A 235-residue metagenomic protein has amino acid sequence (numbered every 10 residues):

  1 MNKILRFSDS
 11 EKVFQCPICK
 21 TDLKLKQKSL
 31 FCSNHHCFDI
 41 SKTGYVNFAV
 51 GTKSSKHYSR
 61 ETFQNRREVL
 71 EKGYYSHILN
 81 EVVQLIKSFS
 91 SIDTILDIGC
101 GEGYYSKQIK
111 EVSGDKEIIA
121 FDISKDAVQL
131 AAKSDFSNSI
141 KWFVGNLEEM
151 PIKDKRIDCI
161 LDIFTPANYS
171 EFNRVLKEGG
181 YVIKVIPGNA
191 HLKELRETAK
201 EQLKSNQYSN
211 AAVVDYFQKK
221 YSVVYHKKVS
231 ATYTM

Functional and structural regions predicted by a protein language model:
M1-S55: N-terminal auxiliary segments of SAM/dcSAM-dependent transferases
S55-H77: Class I SAM-dependent methyltransferase Rossmann-like catalytic core, especially the SAM/SAH-binding loop
G73-S91: Conserved alpha-helix/loop element of class I SAM-dependent methyltransferases that forms part of the SAM/SAH-binding
T94-D97, E102-E149: Class I SAM-dependent methyltransferase SAM/SAH-binding core
E148-C159: A short acidic, Gly/Pro-enriched loop at the edge of an enzyme's catalytic core that lines a small-molecule cofactor
Y169-I183: A short glycine-rich, Lys/Arg-flanked "PGG" loop and its adjoining helix->strand segment in the class I
Y181-N210: Conserved class I S-adenosyl-L-methionine
K227-M235: Conserved catalytic loop of SAM-dependent methyltransferase domains
